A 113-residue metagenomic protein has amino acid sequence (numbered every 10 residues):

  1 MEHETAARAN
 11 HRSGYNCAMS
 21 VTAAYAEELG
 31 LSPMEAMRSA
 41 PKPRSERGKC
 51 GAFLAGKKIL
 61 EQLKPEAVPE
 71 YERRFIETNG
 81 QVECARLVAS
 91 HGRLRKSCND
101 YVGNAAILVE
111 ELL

Functional and structural regions predicted by a protein language model:
M1-A26: Active-site-proximal helix-loop elements at catalytic-domain edges
T5-S13, S39-G48, A89-R95: A short glycine/serine-rich beta->alpha loop
V21-S39, I76-C84: Acidic-glycine-rich active-site phosphate/pyrophosphate-binding loop
P43, R47, L60-V68, E72-I76: RNase III-family endoribonuclease catalytic core
R47, F53-L54, A85-R86: Local cysteine-cluster metal-coordination motifs and their immediate loop/turn environment, predominantly Fe-S cluster
A52-E61: Short, small-residue alpha-helix embedded
P69-L113: C-terminal binding/interaction regions
